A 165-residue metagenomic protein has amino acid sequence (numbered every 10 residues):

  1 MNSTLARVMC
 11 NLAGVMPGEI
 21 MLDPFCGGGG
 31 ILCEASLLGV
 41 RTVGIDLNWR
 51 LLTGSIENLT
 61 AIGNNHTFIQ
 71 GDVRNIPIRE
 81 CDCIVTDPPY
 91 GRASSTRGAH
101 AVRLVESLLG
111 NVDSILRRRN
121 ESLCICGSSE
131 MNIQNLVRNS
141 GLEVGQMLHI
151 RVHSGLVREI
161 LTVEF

Functional and structural regions predicted by a protein language model:
M1-F165: Class I S-adenosyl-L-methionine-dependent methyltransferase catalytic core
